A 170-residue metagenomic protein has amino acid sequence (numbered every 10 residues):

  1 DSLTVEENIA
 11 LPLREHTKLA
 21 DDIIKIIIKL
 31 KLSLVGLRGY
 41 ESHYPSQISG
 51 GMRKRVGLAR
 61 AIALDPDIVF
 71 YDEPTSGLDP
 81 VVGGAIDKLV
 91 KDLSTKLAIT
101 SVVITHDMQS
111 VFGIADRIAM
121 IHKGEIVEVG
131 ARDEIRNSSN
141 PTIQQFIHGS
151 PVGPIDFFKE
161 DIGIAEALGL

Functional and structural regions predicted by a protein language model:
L3-L11: Short coil-to-helix segment of the ABC ATPase nucleotide-binding domain corresponding to the Q-loop/switch region
D21-G39: Conserved ABC ATPase "signature" region
H43-S46, L64: Conserved signature/switch motifs of ABC ATPase nucleotide-binding domains
V69-D72: Catalytic Walker B motif of ABC-type/P-loop ATPase nucleotide-binding domains
V111-G113: A short, surface-exposed alpha-helical micro-motif characterized by mixed small hydrophobic and charged/polar residues
